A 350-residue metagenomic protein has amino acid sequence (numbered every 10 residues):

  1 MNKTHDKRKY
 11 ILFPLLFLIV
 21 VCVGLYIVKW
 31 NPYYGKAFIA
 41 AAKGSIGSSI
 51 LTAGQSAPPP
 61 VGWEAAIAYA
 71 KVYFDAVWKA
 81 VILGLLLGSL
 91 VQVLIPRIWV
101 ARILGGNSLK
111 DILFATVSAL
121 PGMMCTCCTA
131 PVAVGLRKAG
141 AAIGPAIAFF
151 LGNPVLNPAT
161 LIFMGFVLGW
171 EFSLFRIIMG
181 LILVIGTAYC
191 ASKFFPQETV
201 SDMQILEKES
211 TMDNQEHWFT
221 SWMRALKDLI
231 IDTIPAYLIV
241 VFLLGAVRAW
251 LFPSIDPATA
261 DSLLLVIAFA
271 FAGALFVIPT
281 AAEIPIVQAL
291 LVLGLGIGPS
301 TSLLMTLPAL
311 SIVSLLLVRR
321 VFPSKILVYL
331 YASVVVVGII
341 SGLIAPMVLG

Functional and structural regions predicted by a protein language model:
R8-A37, R102, G106, L168-M212 (+1 more regions): Juxtamembrane and boundary regions of transmembrane helices in multi-pass small-molecule transporters and channels
K29-A53, S254, A258-D261: Interfacial/capping segments of alpha-helical transmembrane domains
T52-E64, K208-T220: Short, membrane-interfacial amphipathic segments enriched in basic
Q55, I67, G84, L90 (+2 more regions): Transmembrane helical segments that form the transport core of multi-pass membrane transport proteins
W63-G88: Individual transmembrane alpha-helix segments
A80, G84, G88, K110-D111 (+10 more regions): Alpha-helical transmembrane segments in multi-pass membrane proteins
G88, Q92, G122, L183-A188 (+5 more regions): Alpha-helical transmembrane segments of multipass membrane proteins
A119-I177, F252-F322, I326: Membrane-interfacial helix-loop connectors
